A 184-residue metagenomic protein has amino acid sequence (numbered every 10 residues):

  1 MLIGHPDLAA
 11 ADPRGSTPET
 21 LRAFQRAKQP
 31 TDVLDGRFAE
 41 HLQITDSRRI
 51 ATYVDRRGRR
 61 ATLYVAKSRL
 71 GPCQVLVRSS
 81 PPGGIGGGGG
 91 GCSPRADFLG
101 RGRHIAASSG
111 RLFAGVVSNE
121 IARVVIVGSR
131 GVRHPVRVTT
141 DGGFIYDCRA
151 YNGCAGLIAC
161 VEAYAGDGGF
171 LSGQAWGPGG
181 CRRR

Functional and structural regions predicted by a protein language model:
M1-R184: Intrinsically disordered, low-complexity prosegments and terminal tails associated with secretory/extracytoplasmic
